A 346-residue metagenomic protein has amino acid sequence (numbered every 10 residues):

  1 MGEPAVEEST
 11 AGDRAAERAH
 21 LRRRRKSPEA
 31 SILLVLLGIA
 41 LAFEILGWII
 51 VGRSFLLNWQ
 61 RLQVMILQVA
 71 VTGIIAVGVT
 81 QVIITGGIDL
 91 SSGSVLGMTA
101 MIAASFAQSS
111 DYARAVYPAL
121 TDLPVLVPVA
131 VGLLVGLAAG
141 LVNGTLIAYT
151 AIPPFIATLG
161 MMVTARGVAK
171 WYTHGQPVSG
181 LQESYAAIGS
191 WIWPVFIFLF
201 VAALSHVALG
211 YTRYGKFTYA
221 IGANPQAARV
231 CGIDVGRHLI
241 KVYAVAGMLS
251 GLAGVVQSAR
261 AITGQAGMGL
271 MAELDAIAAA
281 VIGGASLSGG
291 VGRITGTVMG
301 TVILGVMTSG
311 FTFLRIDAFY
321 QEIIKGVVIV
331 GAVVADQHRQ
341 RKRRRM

Functional and structural regions predicted by a protein language model:
M1-L46, A203, V230, D234-R237 (+1 more regions): Cytosolic-side transmembrane-helix boundaries in multi-pass membrane proteins
G2-A76, D111-V127, K241: Membrane-interfacial amphipathic/re-entrant helices at transmembrane-helix boundaries
V35-S54, T85, A169-T173, H206-R213: Structural signal for alpha-helical transmembrane segments and their membrane-water exit/capping regions in multi-pass
G38-W48, N58-S110, T145-A151, G284-I294 (+1 more regions): Single transmembrane alpha-helix segments in multi-pass membrane proteins
D111-M162, M299: Alpha-helical transmembrane segments within multi-pass membrane transporters and channels
L126, T150, P154-Y214, H238-K241 (+2 more regions): Transmembrane helix-bundle core of multi-pass membrane transporters and related energy-transducing complexes
Y214-L239: Short cytoplasmic-facing helical segments at TM-TM junctions of multi-pass membrane proteins
S250, R260-G326: Transmembrane alpha-helical segments in multi-pass inner-membrane proteins
